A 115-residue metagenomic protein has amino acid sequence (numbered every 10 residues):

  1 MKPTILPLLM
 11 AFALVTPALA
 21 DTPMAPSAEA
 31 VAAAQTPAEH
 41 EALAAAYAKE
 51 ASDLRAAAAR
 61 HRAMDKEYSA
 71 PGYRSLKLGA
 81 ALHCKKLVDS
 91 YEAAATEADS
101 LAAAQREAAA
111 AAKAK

Functional and structural regions predicted by a protein language model:
M1-D21: Classic N-terminal secretory signal peptides
T16, H40, Y47, Y91-A94 (+1 more regions): Generic hydrophobic secondary-structure packing signal
D21-A38, S75: Short, charge-rich amphipathic alpha-helices with coiled-coil/heptad character
A30-A57: Short, charge/polar-rich alpha-helical segments
A57-A109: Mid-chain, structured segments of secreted extracytoplasmic proteins
K113-K115: Short, solvent-exposed mixed-charge patches
